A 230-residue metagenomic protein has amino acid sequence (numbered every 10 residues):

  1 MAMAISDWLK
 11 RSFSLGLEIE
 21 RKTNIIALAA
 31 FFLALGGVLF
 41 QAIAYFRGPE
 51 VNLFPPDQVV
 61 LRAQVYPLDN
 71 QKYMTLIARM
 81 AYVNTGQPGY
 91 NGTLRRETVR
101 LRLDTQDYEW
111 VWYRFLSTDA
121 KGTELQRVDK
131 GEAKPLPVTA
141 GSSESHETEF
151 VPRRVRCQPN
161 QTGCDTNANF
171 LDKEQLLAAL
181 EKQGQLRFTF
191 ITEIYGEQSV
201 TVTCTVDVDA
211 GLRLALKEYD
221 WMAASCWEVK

Functional and structural regions predicted by a protein language model:
M1-K230: Membrane-aqueous junction of the first/signal-anchor transmembrane helix in small integral membrane proteins
